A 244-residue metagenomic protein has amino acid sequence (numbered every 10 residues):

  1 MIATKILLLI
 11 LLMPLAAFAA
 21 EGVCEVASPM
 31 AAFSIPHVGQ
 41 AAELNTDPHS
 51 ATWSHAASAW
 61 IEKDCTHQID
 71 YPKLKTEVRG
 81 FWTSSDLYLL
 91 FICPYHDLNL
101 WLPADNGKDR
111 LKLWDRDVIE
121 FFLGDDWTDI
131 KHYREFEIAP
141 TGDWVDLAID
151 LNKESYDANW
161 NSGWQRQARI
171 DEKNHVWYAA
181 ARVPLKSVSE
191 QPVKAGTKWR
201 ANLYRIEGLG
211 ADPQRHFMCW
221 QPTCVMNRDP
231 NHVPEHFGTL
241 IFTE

Functional and structural regions predicted by a protein language model:
M1-I2: N-terminal secretory signal peptides that target proteins for export/translocation
K5-A17: Bacterial N-terminal signal peptides
A20-E244: Structural preference for beta-rich elements and adjacent junctions enriched in aromatics
